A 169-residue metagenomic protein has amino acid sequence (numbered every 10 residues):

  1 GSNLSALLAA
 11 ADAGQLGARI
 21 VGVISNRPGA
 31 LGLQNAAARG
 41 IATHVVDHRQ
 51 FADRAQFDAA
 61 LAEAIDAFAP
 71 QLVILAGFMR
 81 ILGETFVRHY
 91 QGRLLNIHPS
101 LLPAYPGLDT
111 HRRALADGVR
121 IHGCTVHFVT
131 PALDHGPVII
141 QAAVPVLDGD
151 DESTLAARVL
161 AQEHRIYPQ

Functional and structural regions predicted by a protein language model:
G1-L31: N-terminal Rossmann-like dinucleotide-binding module
L4, A10, N26, A76-Q169: Donor/substrate-binding cores of folate-linked one-carbon enzymes
V21, Q71, G92: Conserved acidic residues
S25-N26, R49-Q50, R54, D58 (+1 more regions): N-terminal glycine-rich "phosphate-gripper" loop used for MgATP/nucleotide binding and carboxylate activation
R39-G40, Y90: Short, structured coil segments at secondary-structure junctions
A42, Q71, R120: Residue-level detector of anion-binding/catalytic polar loops
H44-R49, I97: Short beta->alpha connector loops at strand-helix junctions that form conserved, small/polar/Pro-enriched
